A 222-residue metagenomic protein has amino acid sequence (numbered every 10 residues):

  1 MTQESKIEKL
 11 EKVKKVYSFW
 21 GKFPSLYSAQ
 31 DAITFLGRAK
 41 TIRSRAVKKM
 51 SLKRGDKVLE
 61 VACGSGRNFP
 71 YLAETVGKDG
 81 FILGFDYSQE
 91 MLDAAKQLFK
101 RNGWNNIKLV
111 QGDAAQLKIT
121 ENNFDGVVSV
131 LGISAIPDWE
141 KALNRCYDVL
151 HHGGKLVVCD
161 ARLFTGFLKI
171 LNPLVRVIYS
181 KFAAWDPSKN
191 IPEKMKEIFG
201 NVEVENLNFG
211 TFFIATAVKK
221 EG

Functional and structural regions predicted by a protein language model:
T2-S51, R67-Y71, A94, L171-I178 (+1 more regions): Conserved class I S-adenosyl-L-methionine
E11-K14, Q30-D31, F35-G37, V157-F213: C-terminal alpha-helical "lid/dimerization" subdomain adjacent to the S-adenosyl-L-methionine
D56, G80, G154: Glycine-centered, small-residue-biased loops immediately flanking beta-strands in adenine/cofactor-binding cores
L59-Q116: Class I SAM-dependent methyltransferase SAM/SAH-binding core
G77, I136-P137, L150-H151: Helix-to-beta-strand junctions that scaffold the AdoMet/dcAdoMet cofactor pocket in Class I SAM-dependent enzymes
A115-G126: A short acidic, Gly/Pro-enriched loop at the edge of an enzyme's catalytic core that lines a small-molecule cofactor
G126-D138: A short SAM/SAH-binding and catalytic strip from SAM-dependent methyltransferases
E140-H152: A short glycine-rich, Lys/Arg-flanked "PGG" loop and its adjoining helix->strand segment in the class I
